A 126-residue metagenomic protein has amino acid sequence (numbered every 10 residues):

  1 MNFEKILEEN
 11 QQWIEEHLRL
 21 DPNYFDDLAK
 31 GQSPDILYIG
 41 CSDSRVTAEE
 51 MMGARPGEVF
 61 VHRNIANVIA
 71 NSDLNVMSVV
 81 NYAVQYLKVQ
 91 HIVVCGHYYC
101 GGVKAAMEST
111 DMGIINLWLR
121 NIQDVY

Functional and structural regions predicted by a protein language model:
M1-P34, A66-Q90, G101-Y126: Divalent-metal-activated hydrolytic enzyme cores
H17-E58: N-terminal short beta-loop-beta anion/metal-coordinating cradle
P34, T47, Q90, C95-G96: N-terminal hydrophobic or amphipathic segments with adjacent small-residue motifs that include Sec signal peptides
I39-C41, R63, V93-H97: Short beta-strand segments
R45, E49-V79: Active-site cofactor/substrate anionic-group-binding motifs, chiefly glycine- and Lys/Arg-rich phosphate-binding loops
